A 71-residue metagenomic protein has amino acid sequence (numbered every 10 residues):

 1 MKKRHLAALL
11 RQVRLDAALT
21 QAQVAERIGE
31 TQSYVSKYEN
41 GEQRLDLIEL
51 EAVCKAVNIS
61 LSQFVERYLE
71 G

Functional and structural regions predicted by a protein language model:
M1-H5: A detector for short, charged/polar N-terminal pre-domain segments
A8-R27, A52: Short basic helix-loop element that most often maps to the first helix and adjoining turn of HTH DNA-binding modules
Q21, E39-E42, E49-E51: Acidic-residue sensor for enzyme active/binding pockets
G29, I48-F64: DNA major-groove recognition helix of helix-turn-helix/homeodomain DNA-binding modules
G29-L45: Recognition helix of helix-turn-helix/homeodomain-like DNA-binding domains that insert into the DNA major groove
K37, Q63-G71: Short, charged recognition helix plus adjacent turn of helix-turn-helix-like nucleic-acid-binding domains
